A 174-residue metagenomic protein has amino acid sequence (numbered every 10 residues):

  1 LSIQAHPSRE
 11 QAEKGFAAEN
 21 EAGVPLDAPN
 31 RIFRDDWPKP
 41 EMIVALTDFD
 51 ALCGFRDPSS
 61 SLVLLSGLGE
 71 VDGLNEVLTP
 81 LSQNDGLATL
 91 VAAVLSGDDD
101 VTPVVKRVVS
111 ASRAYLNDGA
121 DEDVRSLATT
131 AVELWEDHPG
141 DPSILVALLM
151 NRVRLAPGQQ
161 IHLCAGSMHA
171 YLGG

Functional and structural regions predicted by a protein language model:
L1-Q159, S167-G174: Active-site region of the double-stranded beta-helix
